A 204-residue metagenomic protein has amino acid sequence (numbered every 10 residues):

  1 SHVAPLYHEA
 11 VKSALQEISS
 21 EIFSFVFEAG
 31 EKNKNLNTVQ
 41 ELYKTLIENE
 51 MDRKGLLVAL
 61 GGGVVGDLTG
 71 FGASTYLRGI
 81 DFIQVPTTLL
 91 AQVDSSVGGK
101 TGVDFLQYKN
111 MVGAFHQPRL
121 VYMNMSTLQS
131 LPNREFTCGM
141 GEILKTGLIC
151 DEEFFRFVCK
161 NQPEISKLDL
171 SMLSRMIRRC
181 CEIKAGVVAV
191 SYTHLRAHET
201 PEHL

Functional and structural regions predicted by a protein language model:
S1-L56: ATP/NTP phosphate-donor binding region
A59-L60, V85: Structural motif
V64-G70: Short glycine/serine/threonine-rich phosphate/pyrophosphate-binding segments that cradle anionic phosphate groups
F71-E164: A glycine/threonine-rich phosphate-anchoring loop and its flanking beta-alpha core in nucleotide/phosphate-binding
G147-V187: Accessory alpha-helical/coil subdomains and C-terminal extensions that flank or cap enzyme catalytic cores
A189-S191: Acidic, proline/serine/threonine- and glycine-rich low-complexity intrinsically disordered segments
T193-E202: Conserved small/polar residues in nucleotide/adenosyl-binding loops
